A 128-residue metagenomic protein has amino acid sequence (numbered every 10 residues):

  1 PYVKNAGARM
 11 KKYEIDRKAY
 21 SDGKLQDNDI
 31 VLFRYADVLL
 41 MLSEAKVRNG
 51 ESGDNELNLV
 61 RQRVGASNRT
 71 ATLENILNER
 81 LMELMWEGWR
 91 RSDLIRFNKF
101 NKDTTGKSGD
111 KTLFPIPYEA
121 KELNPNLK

Functional and structural regions predicted by a protein language model:
P1-R34: Flexible, polar/acidic helix-loop-strand segments at domain edges
K4, A36, Y118-A120: A generic alpha-helix propensity feature with a strong bias for hydrophobic helices
A8-K11, L57, E74, S92: A broad, low-specificity signal marking well-ordered, structured residues that form hydrophobic/aromatic
E14-R17, L39, A66, M85: Intrinsically disordered, low-complexity segments enriched in polar/charged small residues
L25, I30, R61, N68-K128: Long, intrinsically disordered, low-complexity segments
D29-L59, E74-M85: Extended, hydrophobic/aromatic-rich amphipathic alpha-helical segments that build helical scaffolds
E51, A66-R69: Short, glycine- and charge-enriched coil/turn segments that flank and shape catalytic ligand pockets
